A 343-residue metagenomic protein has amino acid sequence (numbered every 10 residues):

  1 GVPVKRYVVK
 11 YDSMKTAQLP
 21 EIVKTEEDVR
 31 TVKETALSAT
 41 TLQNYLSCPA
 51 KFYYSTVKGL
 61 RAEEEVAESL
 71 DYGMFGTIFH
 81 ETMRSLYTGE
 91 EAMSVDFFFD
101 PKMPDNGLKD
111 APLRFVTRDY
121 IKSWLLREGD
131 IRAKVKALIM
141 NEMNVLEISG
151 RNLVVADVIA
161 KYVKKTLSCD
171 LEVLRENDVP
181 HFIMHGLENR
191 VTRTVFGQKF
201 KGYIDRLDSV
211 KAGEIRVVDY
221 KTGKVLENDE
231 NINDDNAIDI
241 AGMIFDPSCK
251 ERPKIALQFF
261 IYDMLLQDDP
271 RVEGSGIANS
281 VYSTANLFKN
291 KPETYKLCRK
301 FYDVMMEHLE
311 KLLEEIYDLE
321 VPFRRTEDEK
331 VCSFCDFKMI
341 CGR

Functional and structural regions predicted by a protein language model:
G1-G89, D328-E329, F337-K338, G342: C-terminal, charged and often intrinsically disordered regions of DNA end-processing helicases and nucleases
G1-T31, L153, D157, G186 (+4 more regions): Accessory terminal regions of nucleic-acid processing enzymes
V23-T41, K58-S69, E91, F115-W124 (+6 more regions): Glycine- and acidic
L37-T40, N44-F52, L70-T82, G107 (+14 more regions): Generic recognition of stable, solvent-exposed alpha-helical segments in well-folded globular domains
P49-R61, A133-I139, E214-I238, V281-S283 (+1 more regions): Active-site-adjacent bridging/hinge elements
T82-L187, T194, T294, K300: A non-catalytic, helix-rich entry segment at domain boundaries
K102, P247-A256, I261-R343: Metal-dependent nuclease catalytic regions and adjoining charged, substrate-binding loops involved in nucleic-acid end
H181-Q267: Non-catalytic protein-protein interaction segments used by genome-maintenance enzymes to assemble and couple activities
